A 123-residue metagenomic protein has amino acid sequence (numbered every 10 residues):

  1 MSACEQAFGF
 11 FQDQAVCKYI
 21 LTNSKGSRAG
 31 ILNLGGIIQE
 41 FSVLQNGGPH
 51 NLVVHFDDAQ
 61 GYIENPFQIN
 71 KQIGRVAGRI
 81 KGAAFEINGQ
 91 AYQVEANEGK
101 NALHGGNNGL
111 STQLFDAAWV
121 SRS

Functional and structural regions predicted by a protein language model:
M1-S123: Surface-exposed acidic/polar loop and edge beta-strand patches at domain peripheries
